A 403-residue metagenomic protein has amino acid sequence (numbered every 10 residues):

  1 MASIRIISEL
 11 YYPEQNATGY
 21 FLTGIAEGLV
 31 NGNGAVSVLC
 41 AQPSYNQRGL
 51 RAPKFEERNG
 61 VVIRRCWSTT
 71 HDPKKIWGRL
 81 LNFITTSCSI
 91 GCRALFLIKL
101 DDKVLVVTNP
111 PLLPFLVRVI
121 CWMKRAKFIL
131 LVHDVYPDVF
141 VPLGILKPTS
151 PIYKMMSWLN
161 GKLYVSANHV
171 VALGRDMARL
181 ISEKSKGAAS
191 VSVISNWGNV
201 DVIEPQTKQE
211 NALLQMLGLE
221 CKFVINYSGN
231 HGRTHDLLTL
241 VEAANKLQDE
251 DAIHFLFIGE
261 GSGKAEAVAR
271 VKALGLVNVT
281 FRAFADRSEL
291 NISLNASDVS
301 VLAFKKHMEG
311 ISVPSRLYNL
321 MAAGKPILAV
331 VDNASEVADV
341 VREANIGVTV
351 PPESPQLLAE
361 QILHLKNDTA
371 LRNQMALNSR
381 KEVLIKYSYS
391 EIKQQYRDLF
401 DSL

Functional and structural regions predicted by a protein language model:
M1-V61: N-terminal subdomain of nucleotide-sugar transferases
Q42, D176, I194-W197: Carbohydrate-associated surface elements
R51-F55, E204-G218: A short helix/loop element that forms part of the nucleotide-sugar donor recognition site in Leloir-type
F115, V119-M123, S150-A172: Membrane-proximal helix-turn-helix segments that form the acceptor-binding/catalytic region of lipid-linked
G218-H235, V241-A244, L256: Conserved donor-binding/catalytic core segment of Leloir-type glycosyltransferases
K222, L357, H364, L371-I385 (+1 more regions): A short, well-ordered alpha-helix in the C-terminal region of glycosyltransferases
H235, F284-S293, S300-M321, P326-D339: Nucleotide-sugar-dependent
I258-G259, K264-N291: Nucleotide-activated donor-binding/catalytic signature segment of Leloir-type glycosyltransferases, i.e., the conserved
